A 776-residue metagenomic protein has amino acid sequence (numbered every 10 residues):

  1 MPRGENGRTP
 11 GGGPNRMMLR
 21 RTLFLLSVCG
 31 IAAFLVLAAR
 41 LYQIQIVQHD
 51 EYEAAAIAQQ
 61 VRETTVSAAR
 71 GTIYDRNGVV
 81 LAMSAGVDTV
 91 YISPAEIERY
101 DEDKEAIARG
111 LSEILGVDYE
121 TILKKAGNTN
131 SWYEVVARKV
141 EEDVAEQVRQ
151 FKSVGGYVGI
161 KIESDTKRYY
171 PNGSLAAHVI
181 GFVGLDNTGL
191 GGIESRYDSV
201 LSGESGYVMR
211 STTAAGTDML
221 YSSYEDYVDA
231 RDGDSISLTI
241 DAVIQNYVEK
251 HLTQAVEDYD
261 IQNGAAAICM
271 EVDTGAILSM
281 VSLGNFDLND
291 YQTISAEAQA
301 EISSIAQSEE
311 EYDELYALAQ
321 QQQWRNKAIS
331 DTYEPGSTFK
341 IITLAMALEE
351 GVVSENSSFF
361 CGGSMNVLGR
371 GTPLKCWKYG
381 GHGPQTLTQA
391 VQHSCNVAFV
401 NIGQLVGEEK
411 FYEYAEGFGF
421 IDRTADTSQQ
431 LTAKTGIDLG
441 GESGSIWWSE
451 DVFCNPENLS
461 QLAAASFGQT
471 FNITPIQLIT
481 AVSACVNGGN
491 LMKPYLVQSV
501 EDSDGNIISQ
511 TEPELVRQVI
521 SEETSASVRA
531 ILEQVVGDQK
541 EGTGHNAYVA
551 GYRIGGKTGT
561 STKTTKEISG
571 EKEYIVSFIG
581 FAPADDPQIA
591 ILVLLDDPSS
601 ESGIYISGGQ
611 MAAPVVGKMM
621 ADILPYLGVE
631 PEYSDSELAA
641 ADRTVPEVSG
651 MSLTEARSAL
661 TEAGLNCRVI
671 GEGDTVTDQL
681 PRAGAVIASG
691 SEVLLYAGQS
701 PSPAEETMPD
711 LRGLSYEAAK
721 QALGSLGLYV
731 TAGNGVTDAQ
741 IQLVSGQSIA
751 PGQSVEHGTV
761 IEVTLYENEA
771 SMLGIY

Functional and structural regions predicted by a protein language model:
M1-A306, Q323, T332, E409-G417 (+6 more regions): Periplasmic/cell-envelope proteins involved in peptidoglycan metabolism and beta-lactam response
R3, A82, D88, A214-Y227 (+3 more regions): Beta-lactam-recognizing serine transpeptidase/beta-lactamase-like catalytic domain environment
E63-T65, T72, A82, A267 (+6 more regions): Replace "in large, NTP-powered and nucleic-acid-processing enzymes" with "in large, NTP-powered factors and other
V66-A69, R76, S84-V87, S131 (+26 more regions): Extracytoplasmic
I92-P94, S164, G181-G184, E271 (+5 more regions): Flexible glycine-/small-residue-rich
T121-S131, K167, I261-T274, F360-S364 (+5 more regions): Acidic/histidine-enriched alpha-helical segments
A176-H178, A276, I341-I342, I479-V482 (+3 more regions): Short, solvent-exposed alpha-helical surface patches in non-cytosolic proteins
T511, G551, T565, V593-Y776: Ligand-recognition elements built from short beta-strands and adjacent flexible loops
